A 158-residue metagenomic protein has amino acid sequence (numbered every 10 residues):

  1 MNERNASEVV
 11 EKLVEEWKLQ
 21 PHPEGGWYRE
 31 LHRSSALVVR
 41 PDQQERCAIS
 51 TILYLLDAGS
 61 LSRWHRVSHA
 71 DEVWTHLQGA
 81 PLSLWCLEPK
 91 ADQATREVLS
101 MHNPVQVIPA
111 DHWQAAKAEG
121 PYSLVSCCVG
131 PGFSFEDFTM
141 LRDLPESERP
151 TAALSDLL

Functional and structural regions predicted by a protein language model:
N2-V107, G120-S123, P131-L158: Non-catalytic, conserved peripheral segments adjacent to functional cores
P109-H112: Extracellular beta-helix/beta-solenoid repeat scaffolds
A116-K117: Exposed beta-sheet edge/beta-hairpin loop segments within beta-rich domains
C127: Catalytic Cys-His active-site segments of thiol-dependent hydrolases/isopeptidases
